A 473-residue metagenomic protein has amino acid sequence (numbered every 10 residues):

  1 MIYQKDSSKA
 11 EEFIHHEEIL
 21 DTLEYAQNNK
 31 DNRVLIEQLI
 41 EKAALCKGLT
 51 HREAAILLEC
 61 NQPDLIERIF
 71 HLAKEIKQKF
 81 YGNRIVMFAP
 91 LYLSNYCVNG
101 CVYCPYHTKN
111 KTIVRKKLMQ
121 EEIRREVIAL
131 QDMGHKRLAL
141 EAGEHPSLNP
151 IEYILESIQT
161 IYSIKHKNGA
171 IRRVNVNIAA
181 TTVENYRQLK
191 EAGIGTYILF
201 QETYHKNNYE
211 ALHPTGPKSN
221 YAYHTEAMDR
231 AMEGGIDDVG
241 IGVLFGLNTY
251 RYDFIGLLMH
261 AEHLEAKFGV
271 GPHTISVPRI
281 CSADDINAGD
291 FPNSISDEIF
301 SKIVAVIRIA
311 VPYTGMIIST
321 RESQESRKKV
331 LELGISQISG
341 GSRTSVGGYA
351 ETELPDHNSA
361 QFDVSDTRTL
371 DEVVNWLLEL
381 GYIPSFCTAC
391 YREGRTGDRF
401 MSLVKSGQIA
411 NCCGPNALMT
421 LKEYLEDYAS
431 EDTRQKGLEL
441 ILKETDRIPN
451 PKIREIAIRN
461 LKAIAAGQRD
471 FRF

Functional and structural regions predicted by a protein language model:
M1-Q38, K42, E325-L333, S342-F473: Radical SAM enzyme core and accessory elements
E37, E41, L45-I85: An N-cap/entry alpha-helix motif that binds or orients negatively charged groups
K42, I76, L130-M133, I164 (+4 more regions): Change "in soluble alpha/beta enzymes" to "in soluble alpha/beta proteins
Y81-E122: Canonical Radical SAM [4Fe-4S] cluster-binding loop centered on the CxxxCxxC motif and its immediate flanking residues
A89, V127, L155-Y162, Y186 (+5 more regions): Generic structural signal for well-ordered alpha-helices, preferentially at hydrophobic/aromatic core positions
T108-R125, A129-M232, D237-L247, G269-S276 (+1 more regions): Core AdoMet radical
A142, T196, Q201, A222-I286 (+3 more regions): Conserved C-terminal portion of the radical SAM core fold that forms the substrate/S-adenosylmethionine-binding
L212-K218, G289-N293, S359: Short glycine-enriched, charge-decorated loop/helix-capping segments at active-site entrances that position
